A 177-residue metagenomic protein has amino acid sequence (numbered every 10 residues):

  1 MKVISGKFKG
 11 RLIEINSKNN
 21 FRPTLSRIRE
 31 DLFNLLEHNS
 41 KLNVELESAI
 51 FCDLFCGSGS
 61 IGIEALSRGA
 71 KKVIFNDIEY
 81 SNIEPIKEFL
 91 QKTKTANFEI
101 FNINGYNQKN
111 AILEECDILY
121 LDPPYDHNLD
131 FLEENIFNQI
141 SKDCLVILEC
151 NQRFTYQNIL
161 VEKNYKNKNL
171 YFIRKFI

Functional and structural regions predicted by a protein language model:
M1-I63, S67-R68: S-adenosyl-L-methionine
K2-N16, L113, L160, N167 (+1 more regions): Auxiliary N-terminal substrate/complex-recognition segments of SAM-dependent methyltransferases
A49, K71, D117: Conserved acidic residues
C56, Y80, N107, Y125 (+1 more regions): Short, glycine/acidic-enriched loop or turn micro-motifs at the edges of active sites
K72-D77: Conserved SAM-binding motif I beta-strand of class I
I78-E114: S-adenosyl-L-methionine
I100-I140: Active-site segment flanking the S-adenosylmethionine/decSAM binding pocket in AdoMet-dependent transferases
H127-I177: C-terminal substrate-binding/active-site "lid" region of AdoMet-derived donor-dependent transferases
